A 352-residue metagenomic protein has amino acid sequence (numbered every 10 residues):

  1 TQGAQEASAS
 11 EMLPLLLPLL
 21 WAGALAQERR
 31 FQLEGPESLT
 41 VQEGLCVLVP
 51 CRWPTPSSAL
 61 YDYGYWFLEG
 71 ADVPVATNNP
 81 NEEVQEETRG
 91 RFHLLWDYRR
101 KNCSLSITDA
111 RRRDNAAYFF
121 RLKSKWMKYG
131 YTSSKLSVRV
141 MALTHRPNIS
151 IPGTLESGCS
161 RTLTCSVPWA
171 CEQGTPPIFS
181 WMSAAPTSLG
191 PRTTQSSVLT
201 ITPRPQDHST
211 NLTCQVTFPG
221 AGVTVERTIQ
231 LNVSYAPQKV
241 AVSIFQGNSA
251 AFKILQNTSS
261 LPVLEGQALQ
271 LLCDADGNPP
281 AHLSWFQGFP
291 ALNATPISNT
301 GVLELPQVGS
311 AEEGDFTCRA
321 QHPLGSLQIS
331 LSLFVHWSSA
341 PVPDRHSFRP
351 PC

Functional and structural regions predicted by a protein language model:
T1-L45, G64-F67, E82, E86 (+5 more regions): N-terminal Sec-dependent signal peptide, specifically the hydrophobic helical h-region
A7-L15, V41-L48, A59-Y61, Y98-N102 (+11 more regions): Solvent-exposed loop/turn motifs of extracellular immunoglobulin-like beta-sandwich domains
R29-E34, A142-P152, A236-N257, S339-V342: Proline-enriched interdomain boundary motifs that mark the N-terminal boundary and often initiate the first structured
P36-V41, T55, P147-E156, P168-W169 (+1 more regions): Short beta-strand segments of immunoglobulin-like
L48-R52, R91-V138: Ligand-binding face of N-terminal immunoglobulin V-set domains in extracellular IgSF glycoproteins
C51, W66, Y118-R121, C165 (+5 more regions): Core motif of extracellular immunoglobulin-like domains
P54-R91, A170-A185, L272, D276-P290: N-terminal V-set
S58, R113, A117-A142, T213-P237 (+1 more regions): Extracellular/luminal immunoglobulin-like beta-sandwich modules
